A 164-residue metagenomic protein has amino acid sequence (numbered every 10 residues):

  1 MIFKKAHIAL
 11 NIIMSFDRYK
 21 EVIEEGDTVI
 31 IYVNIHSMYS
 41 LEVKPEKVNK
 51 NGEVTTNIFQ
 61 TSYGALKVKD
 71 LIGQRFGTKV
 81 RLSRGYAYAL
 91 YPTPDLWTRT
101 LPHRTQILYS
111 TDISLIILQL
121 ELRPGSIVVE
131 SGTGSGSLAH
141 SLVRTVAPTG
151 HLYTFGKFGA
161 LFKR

Functional and structural regions predicted by a protein language model:
M1-I2, S135: Short intrinsically disordered, low-complexity coil segments enriched in acidic
I2-Y88: N-terminal auxiliary segments of SAM/dcSAM-dependent transferases
I13-S15, T100, Y153: Generic preference for well-ordered secondary structure
I31, S83-L118: S-adenosyl-L-methionine
G52-Y63, R104-I113, L161: Charged, low-complexity, helix/coiled-coil-prone segments
G73-L82, P102-H103, R123-G132: Phosphate-binding glycine-rich loops and adjacent basic patches that engage nucleotide phosphates, nucleic-acid
I107, T111-R164: The AdoMet/dcAdoMet-binding core of the Class I SAM-like
